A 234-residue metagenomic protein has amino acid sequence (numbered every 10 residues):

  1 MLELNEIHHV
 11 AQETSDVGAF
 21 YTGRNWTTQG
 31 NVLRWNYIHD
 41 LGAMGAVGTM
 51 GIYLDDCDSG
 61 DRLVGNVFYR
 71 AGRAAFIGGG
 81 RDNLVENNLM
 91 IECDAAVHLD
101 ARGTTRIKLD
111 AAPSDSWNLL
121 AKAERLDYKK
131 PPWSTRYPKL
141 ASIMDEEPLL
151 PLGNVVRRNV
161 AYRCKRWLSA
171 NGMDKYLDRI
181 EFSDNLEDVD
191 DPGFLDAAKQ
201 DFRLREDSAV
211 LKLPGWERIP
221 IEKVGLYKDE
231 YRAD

Functional and structural regions predicted by a protein language model:
M1-Q12, T28-G42, S59-G72, R81-A95 (+3 more regions): Right-handed parallel beta-helix
E6-I7, A11-G18, G42-M50, A71-G80 (+4 more regions): Short glycine/acidic-rich loop motifs that flank beta-strands on beta-rich extracellular proteins
V17-G18, Y69-R70, Y137-S142: Short Cys/His-rich Zn2+-coordinating modules
G23-N25, Y53-D55, R73-I77, I143-L150: Short, contiguous acidic/charged loop-to-helix segments that flank catalytic cores in large enzymes
R24-T27, D40-A46, G51-D55: Right-handed parallel beta-helix
C93, H98-D234: Acidic, glycine- and Ser/Thr-rich low-complexity intrinsically disordered tracts in extracellular/secreted proteins
